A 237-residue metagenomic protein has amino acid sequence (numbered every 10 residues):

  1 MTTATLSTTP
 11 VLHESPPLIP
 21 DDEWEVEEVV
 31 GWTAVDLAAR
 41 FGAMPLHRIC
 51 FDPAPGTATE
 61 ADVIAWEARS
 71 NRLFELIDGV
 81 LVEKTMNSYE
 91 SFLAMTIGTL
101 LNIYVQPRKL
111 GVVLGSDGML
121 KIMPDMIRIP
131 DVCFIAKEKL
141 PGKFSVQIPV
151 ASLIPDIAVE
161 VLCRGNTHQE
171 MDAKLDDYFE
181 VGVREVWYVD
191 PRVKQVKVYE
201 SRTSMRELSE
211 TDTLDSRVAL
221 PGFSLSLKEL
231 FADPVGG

Functional and structural regions predicted by a protein language model:
M1-G237: Gly/Pro/Ser/Thr-rich low-complexity, intrinsically disordered segments predominantly at protein N-termini
